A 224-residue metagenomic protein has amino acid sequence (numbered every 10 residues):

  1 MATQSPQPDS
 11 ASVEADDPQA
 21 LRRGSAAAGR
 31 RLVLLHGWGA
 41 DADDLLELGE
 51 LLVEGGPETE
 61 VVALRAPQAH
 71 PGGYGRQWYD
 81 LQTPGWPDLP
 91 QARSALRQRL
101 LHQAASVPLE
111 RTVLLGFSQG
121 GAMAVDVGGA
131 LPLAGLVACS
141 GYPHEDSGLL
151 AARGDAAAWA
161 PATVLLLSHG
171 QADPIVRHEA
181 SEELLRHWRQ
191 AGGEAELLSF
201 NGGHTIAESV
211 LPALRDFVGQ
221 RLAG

Functional and structural regions predicted by a protein language model:
A2-L109: Serine-hydrolase catalytic machinery in alpha/beta-hydrolase-like enzymes
G37-A40, Y142, Q171: Active-site glycine-rich loops that stabilize anionic/oxyanionic intermediates across multiple enzyme folds
E47, D126-V127: Active-site signature of alpha/beta-hydrolase-fold catalytic machinery across serine- and Asp/Cys-nucleophile hydrolases
L115-G120, A124: Gly/Ala-rich beta-loop-alpha elbow adjacent to hydrolase catalytic centers
P132-H144: A conserved short beta-strand
E145, Q171-V176, T205: Acidic catalytic loop of the alpha/beta-hydrolase fold
P161, L166-H169, D173: Short beta-strand/loop motif that positions the catalytic acidic residue of the alpha/beta-hydrolase fold
E179-G224: C-terminal catalytic histidine-bearing segment of alpha/beta-hydrolase fold enzymes
